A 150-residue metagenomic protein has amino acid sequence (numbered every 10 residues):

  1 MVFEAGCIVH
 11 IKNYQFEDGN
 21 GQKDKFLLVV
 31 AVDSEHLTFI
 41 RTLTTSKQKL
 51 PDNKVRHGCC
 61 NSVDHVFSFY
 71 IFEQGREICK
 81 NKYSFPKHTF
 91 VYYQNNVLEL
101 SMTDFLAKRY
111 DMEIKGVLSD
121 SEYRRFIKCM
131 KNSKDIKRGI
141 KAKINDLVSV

Functional and structural regions predicted by a protein language model:
M1-V150: Conserved functional hotspots at enzyme active or ligand-binding sites that engage polyanionic ligands
